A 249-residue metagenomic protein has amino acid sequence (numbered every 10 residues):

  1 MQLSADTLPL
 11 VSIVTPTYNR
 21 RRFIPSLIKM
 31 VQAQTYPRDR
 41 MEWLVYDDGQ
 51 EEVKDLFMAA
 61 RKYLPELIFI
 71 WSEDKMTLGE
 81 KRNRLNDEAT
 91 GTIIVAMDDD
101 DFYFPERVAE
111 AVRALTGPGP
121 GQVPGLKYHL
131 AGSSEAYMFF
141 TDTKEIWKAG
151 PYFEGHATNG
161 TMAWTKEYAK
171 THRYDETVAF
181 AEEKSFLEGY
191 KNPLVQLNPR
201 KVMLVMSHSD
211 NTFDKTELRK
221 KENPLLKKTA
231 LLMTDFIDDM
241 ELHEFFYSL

Functional and structural regions predicted by a protein language model:
P9-S12, E42, S185: Cell-envelope/extracellular polymer assembly enzymes that use nucleotide-activated donors
K29-R40: Short, acidic, metal-binding catalytic loop of nucleotide-sugar glycosyltransferases
L44-F57: A conserved acidic beta->alpha catalytic loop
S72-A89: Glycine-rich, basic loop-to-helix element that forms the pyrophosphate-binding segment of sugar-nucleotide handling
I94: Short aromatic/hydrophobic "clamp" motif used to bind/position activated sugar donors
D101-A114: Acidic donor-binding/catalytic loop of UDP-sugar-dependent glycosyltransferases, especially processive GT2
H129-I146: Short beta-strand-to-loop element that shapes/binds the nucleotide-sugar donor at the catalytic cleft/hinge
V178-F186: Acidic donor-binding loop at a coil-to-helix junction in glycosyltransferase catalytic cores that engages
